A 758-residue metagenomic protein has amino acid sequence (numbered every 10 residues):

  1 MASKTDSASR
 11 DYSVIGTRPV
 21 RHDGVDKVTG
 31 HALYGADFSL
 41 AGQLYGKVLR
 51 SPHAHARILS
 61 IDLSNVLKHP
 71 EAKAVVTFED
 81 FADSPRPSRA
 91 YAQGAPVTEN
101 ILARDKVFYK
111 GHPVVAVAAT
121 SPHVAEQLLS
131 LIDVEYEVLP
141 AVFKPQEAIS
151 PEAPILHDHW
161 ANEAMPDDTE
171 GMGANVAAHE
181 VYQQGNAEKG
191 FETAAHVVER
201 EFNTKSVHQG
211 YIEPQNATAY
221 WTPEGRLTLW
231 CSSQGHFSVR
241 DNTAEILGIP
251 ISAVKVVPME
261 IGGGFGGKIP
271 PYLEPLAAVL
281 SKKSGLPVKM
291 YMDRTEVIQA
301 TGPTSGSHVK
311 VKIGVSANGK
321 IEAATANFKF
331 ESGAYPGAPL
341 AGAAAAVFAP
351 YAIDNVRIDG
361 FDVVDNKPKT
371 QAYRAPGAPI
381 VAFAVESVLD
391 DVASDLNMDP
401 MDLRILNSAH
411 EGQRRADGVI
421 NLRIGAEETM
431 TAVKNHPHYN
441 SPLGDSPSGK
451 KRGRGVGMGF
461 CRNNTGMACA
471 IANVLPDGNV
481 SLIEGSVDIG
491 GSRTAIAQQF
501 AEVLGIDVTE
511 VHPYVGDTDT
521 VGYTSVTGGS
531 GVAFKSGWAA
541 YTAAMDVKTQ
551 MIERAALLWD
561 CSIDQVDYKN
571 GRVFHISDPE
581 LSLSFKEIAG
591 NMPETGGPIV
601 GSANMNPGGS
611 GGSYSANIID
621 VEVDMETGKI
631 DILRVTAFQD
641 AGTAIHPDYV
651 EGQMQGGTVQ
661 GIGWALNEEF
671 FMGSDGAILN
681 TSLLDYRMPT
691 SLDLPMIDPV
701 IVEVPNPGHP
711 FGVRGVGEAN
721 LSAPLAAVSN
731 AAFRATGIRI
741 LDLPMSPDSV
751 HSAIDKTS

Functional and structural regions predicted by a protein language model:
M1-M172, V197-R200: Flexible, low-hydrophobicity surface segments
T17, D23-D26, Y91-Q93, V97 (+8 more regions): Glycine-rich loop/linker segments at domain edges
H22-D26, S130-L139, F143, Q234 (+4 more regions): Extended active-site and interfacial segments that coordinate phosphate-rich ligands in large catalytic machineries
H69, F78-F81, G248-A253, K283-V288 (+4 more regions): C-terminal catalytic domains of large/alpha subunits in multi-subunit enzymes
P85-A90, L128-L131, C231, R240-N242 (+13 more regions): Short acidic, glycine/serine/threonine-rich loops at helix termini
D105-K106, P250-S252, V256-P258, K282-D293 (+1 more regions): Conserved catalytic cysteine-centered active-site region of acyl-thioester-dependent Claisen-condensing enzymes
I155-L247, S408-N479, L679-I701: Helix-loop-helix junctions that connect adjacent transmembrane helices in secondary transporters/permeases, recognized
D241, E260, G264-G285, K289-M290 (+1 more regions): Thiamine diphosphate
